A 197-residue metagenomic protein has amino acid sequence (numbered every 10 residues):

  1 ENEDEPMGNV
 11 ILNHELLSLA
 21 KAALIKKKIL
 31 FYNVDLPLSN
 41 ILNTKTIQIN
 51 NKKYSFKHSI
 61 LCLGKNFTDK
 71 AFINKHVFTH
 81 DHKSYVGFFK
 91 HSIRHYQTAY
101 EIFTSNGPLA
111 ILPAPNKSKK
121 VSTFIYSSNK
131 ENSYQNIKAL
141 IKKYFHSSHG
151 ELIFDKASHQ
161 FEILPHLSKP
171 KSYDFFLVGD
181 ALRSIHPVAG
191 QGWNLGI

Functional and structural regions predicted by a protein language model:
E1-A71, F78-Y85: Conserved N-terminal helical subregion
N2, Y126-K130, L182: Short, histidine-centered active-site or binding-site loop motifs used for metal coordination, general acid-base
N9, L30, Y54, F78 (+4 more regions): Residues that recognize and position ribonucleotide moieties
S39-I41, I111-P113, P170: A structural signal for short hydrophobic beta-strand segments in well-ordered beta-sheet cores
N43, S55, D81-K83, S105 (+3 more regions): A generic structural signal for well-ordered coil/turn residues at beta-strand boundaries that shape enzyme active-site
I49, A114, S172: Active-site beta-strand termini and strand-to-loop segments that position acidic
C62-S158: Conserved FAD-binding catalytic core of PHBH/FMO-like flavoproteins
N132-I197: FAD/FMN-dependent oxidoreductases across multiple families
